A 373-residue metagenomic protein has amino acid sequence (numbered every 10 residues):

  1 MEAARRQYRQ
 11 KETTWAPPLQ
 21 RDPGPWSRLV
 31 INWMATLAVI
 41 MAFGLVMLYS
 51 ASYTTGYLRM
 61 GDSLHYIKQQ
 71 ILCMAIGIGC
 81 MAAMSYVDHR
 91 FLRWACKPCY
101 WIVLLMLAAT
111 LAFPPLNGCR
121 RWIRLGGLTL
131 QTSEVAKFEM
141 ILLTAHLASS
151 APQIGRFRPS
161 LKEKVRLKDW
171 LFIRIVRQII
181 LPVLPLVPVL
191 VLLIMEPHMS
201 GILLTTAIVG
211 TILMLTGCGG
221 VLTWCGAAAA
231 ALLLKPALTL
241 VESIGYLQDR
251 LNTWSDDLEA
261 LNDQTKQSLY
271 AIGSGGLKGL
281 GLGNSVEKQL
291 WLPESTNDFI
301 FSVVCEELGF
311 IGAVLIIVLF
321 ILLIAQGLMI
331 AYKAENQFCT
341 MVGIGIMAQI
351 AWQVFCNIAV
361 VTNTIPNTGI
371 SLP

Functional and structural regions predicted by a protein language model:
E2-I40, V46-P197, I358-P373: Membrane-helix boundary/helix-loop-helix interface segments in multi-pass membrane proteins
L72-G77, E307-G327: Hydrophobic alpha-helical transmembrane segments
G79, V87, L143, E242 (+4 more regions): Transmembrane alpha-helix boundary/anchor motif
K97-P98, L104, I179-T239: Hydrophobic alpha-helical segments of polytopic membrane proteins
L116, R120-W122, W224-I316, E335-C339: Hydrophobic, glycine- and aromatic-enriched re-entrant/interface helices and adjoining loop segments
E134, W170-R174, Q178, T205 (+4 more regions): Alpha-helical transmembrane segments of multi-pass membrane proteins, especially transporters and channels
M195, L203, G279, V314-V318 (+1 more regions): Hydrophobic alpha-helical segments of membrane proteins
A331-G369: Loop-to-helix entry and N-terminal half of a specific, functionally important transmembrane alpha helix in multi-pass
